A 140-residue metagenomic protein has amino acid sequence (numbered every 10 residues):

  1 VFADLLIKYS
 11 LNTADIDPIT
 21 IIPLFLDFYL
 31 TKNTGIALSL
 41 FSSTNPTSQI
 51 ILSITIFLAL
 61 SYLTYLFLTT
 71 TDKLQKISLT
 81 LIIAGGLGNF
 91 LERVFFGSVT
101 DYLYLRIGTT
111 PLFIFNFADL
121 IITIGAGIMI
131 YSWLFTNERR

Functional and structural regions predicted by a protein language model:
V1-R140: Alpha-helical transmembrane bundles and membrane-interface segments of multipass inner-membrane proteins
